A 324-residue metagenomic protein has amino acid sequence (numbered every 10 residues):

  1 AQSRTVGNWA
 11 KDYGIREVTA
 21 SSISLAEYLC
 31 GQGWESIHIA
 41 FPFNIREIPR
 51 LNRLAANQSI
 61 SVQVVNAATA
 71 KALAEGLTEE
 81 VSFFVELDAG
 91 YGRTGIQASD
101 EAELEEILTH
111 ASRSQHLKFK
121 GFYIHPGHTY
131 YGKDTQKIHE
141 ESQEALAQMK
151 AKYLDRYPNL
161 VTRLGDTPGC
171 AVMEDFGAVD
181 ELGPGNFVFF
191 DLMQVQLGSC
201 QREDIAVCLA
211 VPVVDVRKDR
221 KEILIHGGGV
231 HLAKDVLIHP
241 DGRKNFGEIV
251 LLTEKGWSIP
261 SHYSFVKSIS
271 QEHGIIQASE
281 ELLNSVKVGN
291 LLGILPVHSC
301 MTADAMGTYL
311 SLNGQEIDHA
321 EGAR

Functional and structural regions predicted by a protein language model:
A1-Y131: Active-site-proximal beta-alpha core segment in soluble small-molecule metabolic enzymes
S3-T5, L29, T129-Y131, C170-V172 (+3 more regions): Flexible loop/turn segments at secondary-structure boundaries
L29, V85, F122, T162 (+3 more regions): Conserved, mostly hydrophobic/aromatic
E80, A89-Q201: Active-site loop/helix belt of alpha/beta enzymes
S142, R202-D204, S264-K267: Short Gly/Pro-enriched turn/cap motifs at secondary-structure boundaries
P168-L251: Active-site loop ensemble at the mouth of alpha/beta enzyme cores that anchors a bound cofactor
K218-R324: C-terminal accessory subdomain/extension
